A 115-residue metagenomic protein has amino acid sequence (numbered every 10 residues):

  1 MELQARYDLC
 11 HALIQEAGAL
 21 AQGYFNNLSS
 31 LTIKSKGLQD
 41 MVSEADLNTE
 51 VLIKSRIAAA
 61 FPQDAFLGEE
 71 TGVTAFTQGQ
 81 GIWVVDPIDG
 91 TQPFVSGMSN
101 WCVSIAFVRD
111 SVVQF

Functional and structural regions predicted by a protein language model:
M1-I88: N-terminal subdomain of lithium-sensitive/metallo-dependent phosphomonoesterases centered on the IMPase/IPPase/PAP
T77-F115: DPxDG-like acidic metal-binding loop motif
